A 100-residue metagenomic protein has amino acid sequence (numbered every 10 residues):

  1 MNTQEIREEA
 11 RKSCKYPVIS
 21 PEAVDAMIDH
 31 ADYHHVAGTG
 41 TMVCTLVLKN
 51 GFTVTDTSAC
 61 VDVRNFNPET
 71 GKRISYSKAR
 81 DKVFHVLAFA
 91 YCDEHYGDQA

Functional and structural regions predicted by a protein language model:
M1-A100: Domain-level marker for long, solvent-exposed, non-transmembrane regions
